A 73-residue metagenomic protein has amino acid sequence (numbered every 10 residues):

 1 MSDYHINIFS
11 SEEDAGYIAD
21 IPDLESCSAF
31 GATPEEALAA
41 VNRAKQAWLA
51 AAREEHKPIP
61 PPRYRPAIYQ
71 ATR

Functional and structural regions predicted by a protein language model:
M1-H5, E35, A39-R73: Short, charged, surface-exposed hinge/linker loops at domain edges that act as mobile lids or interdomain connectors
N7-F9, F30, Q70: Generic structural detector for well-ordered beta-strands
F9-L24: Short aromatic-glycine-(Arg/Gly/Cys) micro-motifs in beta-strand/loop hairpins
P22, S28, K57: Flexible, active-site-adjacent loop/turn segments at secondary-structure boundaries
E25-E36: A short, exposed loop/beta-hairpin motif centered on an aromatic-Gly-Thr core
